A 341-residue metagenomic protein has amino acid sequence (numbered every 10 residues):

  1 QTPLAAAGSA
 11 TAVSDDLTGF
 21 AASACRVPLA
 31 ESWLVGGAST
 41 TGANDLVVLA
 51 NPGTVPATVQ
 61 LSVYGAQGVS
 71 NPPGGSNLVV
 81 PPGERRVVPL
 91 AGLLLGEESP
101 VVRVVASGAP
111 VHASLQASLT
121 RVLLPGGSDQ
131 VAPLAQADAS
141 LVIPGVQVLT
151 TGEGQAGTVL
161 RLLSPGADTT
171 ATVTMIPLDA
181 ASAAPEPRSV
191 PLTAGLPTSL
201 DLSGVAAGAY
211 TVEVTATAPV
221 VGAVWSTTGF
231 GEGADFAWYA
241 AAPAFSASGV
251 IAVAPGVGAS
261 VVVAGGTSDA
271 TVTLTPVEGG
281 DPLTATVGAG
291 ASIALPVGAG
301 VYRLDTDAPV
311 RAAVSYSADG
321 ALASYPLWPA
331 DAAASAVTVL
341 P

Functional and structural regions predicted by a protein language model:
Q1-G19, V48, P52-A57, V79-G126 (+2 more regions): Hydrophobic, ordered structural segments
Q1-G8, V261, V272-L274, L304 (+1 more regions): Long, low-hydrophobicity ectodomains and other hydrophilic envelope-associated domains
S9-V48, H112-G166, V221-S268, R311-P341: Conserved functional hotspot residues at active sites or interaction interfaces
A24, A106, D129, D138-G166 (+6 more regions): Extended, compositionally biased repeat/scaffold regions that form elongated interaction surfaces
E31-T40, T54-V80, V88, A139-T150: Intrinsically disordered, low-complexity linker/loop segments enriched in Gly/Pro and charged/polar residues
L49-S70, A106-S107, G154-A181, A216 (+2 more regions): Short acidic, flexible loop segments centered on an aromatic residue
G68-V101, A181-A209, V277-V301: Intrinsically disordered, low-complexity Pro/Gly/Ser/Thr-rich segments with frequent PxxP/GP/PP motifs and embedded
A218, S268-D269, P276-T286, A291-I293 (+1 more regions): C-terminal beta-sandwich/jelly-roll accessory domains of carbohydrate-active enzymes
